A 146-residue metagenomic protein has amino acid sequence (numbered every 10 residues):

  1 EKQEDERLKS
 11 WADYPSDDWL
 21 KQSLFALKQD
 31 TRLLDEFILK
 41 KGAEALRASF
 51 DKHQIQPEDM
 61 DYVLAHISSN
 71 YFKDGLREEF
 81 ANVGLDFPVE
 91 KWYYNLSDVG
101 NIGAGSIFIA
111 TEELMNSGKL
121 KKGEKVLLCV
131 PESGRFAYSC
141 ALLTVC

Functional and structural regions predicted by a protein language model:
E1, S106-C146: Conserved beta-strand-centric core segments of catalytic alpha/beta enzyme folds
E1-N95: Hydrophobic pocket-lining "lid/loop/helix" segments that shape and contact the acyl-thioester
A26, L33, N95-N101, R135 (+1 more regions): Residue-level preference for alpha-helix termini and adjacent loops
H66-Y71, G100, A104, E132-F136: Gly/Ser/Thr-rich loops at beta-strand to alpha-helix junctions that form or flank small-molecule/cofactor-binding
E79, V83, V99, E113-S117 (+1 more regions): Hydrophobic alpha-helical segments
E90-S106, C129-V130: Cysteine-centered functional microenvironments
